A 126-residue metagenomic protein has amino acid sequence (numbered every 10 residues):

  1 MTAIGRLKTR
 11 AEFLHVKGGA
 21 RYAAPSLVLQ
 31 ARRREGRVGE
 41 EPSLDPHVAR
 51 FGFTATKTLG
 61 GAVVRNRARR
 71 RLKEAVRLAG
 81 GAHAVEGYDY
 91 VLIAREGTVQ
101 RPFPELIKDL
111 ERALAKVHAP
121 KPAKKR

Functional and structural regions predicted by a protein language model:
M1-R126: Positively charged, solvent-exposed patches that mediate nucleic-acid binding
